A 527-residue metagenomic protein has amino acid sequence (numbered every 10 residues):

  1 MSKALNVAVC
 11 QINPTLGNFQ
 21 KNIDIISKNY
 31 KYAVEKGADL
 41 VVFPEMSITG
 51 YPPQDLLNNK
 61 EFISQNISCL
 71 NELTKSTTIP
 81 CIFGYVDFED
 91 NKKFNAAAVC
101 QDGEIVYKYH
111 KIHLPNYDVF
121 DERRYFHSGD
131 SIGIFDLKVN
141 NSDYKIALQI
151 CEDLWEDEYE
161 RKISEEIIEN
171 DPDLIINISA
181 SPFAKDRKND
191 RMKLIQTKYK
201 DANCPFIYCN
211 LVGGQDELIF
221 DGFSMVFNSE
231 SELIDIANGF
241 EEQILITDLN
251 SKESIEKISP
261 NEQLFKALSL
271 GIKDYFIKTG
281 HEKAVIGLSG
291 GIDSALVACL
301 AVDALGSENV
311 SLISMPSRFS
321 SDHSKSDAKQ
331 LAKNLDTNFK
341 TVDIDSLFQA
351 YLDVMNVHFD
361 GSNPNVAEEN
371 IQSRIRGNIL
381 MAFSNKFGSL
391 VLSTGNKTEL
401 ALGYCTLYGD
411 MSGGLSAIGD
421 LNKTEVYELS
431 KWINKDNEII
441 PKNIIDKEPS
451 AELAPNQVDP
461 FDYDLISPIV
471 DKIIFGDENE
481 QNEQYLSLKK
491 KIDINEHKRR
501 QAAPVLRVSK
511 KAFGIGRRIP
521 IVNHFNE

Functional and structural regions predicted by a protein language model:
M1-G287, A298-N309, S314, F339 (+1 more regions): Enzyme catalytic cores with a strong preference for nitrogen-chemistry domains
Y144, S229, I255-S289, S294-E527: ATP/NTP-dependent adenylation/nucleotidyl-transfer catalytic domains that generate, transfer, or process NMP-activated
